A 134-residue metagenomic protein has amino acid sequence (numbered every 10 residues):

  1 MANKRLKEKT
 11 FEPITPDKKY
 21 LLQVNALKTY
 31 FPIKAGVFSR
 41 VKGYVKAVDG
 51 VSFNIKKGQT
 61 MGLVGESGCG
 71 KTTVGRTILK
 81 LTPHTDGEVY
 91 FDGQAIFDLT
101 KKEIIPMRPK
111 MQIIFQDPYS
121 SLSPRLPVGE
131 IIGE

Functional and structural regions predicted by a protein language model:
M1-E134: ABC transporter nucleotide-binding domains
